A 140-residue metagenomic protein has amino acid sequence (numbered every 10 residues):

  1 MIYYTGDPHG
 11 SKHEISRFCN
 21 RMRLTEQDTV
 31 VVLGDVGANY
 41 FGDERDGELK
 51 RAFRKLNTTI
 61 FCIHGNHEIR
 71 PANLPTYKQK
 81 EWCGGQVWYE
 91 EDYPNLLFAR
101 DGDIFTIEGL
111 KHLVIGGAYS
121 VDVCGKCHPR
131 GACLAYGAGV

Functional and structural regions predicted by a protein language model:
M1-D7, F18, D122-C127: Short, charged N-terminal beta->alpha structural module
M1-H9, G109-A118: Active-site-proximal beta-strand elements of phosphoester/diester hydrolases
T5, S11-I107: Core catalytic region of metal-dependent phosphoesterases/phosphodiesterases, especially metallo-beta-lactamase-like
L110-V140: Active-site-proximal loop/helix segment associated with metal-binding centers of metalloenzymes
